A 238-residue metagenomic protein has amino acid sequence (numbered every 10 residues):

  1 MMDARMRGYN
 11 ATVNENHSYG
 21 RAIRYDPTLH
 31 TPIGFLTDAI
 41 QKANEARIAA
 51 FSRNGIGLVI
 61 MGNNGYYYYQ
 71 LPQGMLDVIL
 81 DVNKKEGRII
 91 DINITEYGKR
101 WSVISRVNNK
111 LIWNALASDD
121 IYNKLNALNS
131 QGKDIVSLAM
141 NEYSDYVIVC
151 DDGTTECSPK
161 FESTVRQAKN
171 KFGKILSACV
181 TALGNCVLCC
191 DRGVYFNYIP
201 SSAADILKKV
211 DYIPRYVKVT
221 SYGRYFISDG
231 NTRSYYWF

Functional and structural regions predicted by a protein language model:
M1-M6, A22-E45, G65-R88, K110-D134 (+3 more regions): Trp- and S/T/G-rich repeat-edge/linker motifs of beta-rich repeat architectures
D3, R7-R24, A50-N64, D91-N109 (+6 more regions): Short beta-strand motif characteristic of blades in beta-propeller domains
